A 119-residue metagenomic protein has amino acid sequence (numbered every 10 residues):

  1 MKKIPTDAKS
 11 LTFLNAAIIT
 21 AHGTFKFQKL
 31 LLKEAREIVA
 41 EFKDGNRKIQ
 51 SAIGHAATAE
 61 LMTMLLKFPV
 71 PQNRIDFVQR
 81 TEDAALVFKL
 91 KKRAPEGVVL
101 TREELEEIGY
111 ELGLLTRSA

Functional and structural regions predicted by a protein language model:
M1-A8: Short, intrinsically disordered N-terminal pre-domain segments
A8-K33: N-terminal accessory interaction module
I19-F27, A59-L61, A94-L100: Short, surface-exposed beta-strand/loop "edge" segments at domain boundaries and coil↔beta transitions
K33-K48: Short glycine-rich, basic-tinged beta-strand/loop micro-motifs
A35-R36, T58-A59, T101, L105: Generic structural marker for isolated residues within well-ordered, non-membrane alpha-helices of soluble domains
I38-E41, L61-L65, I108: Charge-rich, solvent-exposed alpha-helical interaction surfaces
G45-K92: Acidic, low-complexity, intrinsically disordered interaction modules
Q79-A119: Polybasic, proline/glycine-rich intrinsically disordered low-complexity segments
